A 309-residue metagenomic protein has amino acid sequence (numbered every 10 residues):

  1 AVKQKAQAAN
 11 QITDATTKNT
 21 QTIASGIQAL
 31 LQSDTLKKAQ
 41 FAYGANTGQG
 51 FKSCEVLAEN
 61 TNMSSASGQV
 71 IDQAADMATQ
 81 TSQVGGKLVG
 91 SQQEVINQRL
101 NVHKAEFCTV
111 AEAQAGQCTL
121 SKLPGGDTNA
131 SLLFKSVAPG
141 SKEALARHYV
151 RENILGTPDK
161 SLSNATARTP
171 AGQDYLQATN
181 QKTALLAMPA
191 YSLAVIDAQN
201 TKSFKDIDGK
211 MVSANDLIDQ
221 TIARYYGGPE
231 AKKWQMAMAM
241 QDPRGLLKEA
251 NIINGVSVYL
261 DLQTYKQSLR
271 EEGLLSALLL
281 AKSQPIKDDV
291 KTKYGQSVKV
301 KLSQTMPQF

Functional and structural regions predicted by a protein language model:
A1-L30, D34, M236-K293: Heptad-repeat coiled-coil amphipathic alpha-helices that mediate oligomerization/assembly
T20-V110, K293, S297-K301, T305-Q308: Extended amphipathic alpha-helical segments with heptad-repeat/coiled-coil character used for oligomerization, fusion
N62-G255: Extended amphipathic alpha-helical interaction segments
